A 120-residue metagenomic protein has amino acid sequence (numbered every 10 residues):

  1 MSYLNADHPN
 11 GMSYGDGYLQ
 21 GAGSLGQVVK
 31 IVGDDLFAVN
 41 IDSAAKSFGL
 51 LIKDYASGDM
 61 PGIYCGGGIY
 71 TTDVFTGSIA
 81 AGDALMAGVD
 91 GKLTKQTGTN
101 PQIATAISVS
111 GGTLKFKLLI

Functional and structural regions predicted by a protein language model:
M1-I120: Surface-exposed, low-hydrophobicity beta-strand/loop segments enriched in small/polar/acidic residues
